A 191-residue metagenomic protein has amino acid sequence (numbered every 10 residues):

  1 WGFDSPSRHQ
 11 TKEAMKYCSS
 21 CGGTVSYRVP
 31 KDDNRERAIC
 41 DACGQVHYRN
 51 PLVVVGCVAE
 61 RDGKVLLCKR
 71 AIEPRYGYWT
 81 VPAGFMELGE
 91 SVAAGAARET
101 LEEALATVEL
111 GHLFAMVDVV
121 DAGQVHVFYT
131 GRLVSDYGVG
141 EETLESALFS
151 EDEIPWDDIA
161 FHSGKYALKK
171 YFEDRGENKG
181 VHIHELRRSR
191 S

Functional and structural regions predicted by a protein language model:
S5-S7: Serine residues within intrinsically disordered or low-complexity segments
M15-G56: Acidic, metal-coordinating catalytic segment for phosphate/diphosphate chemistry, firing primarily on the Nudix
Y17, R37, V58, L67 (+2 more regions): Conserved hydrophobic/aromatic beta-strand scaffold that supports enzyme active sites
R35, N50-V54, E60-D62, P74-Y76 (+3 more regions): Short connector loops at helix/strand junctions that flank enzyme active sites, especially segments positioning acidic
E60-E102: Conserved Nudix-box catalytic region and its N-terminal flanking loop in Nudix hydrolases and closely related
M86-K170, D174-K179, R190: Unchanged
